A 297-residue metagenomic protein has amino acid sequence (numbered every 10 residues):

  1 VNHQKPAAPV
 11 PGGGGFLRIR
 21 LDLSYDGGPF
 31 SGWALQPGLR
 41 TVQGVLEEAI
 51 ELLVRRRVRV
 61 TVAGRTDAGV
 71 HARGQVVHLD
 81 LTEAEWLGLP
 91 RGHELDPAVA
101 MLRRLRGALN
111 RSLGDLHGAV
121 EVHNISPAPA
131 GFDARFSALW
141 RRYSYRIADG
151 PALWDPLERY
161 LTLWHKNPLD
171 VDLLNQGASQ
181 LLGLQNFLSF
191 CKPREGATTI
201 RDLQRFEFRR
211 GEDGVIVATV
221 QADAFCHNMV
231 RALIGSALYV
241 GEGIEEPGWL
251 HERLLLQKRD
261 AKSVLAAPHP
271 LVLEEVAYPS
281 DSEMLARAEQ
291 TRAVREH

Functional and structural regions predicted by a protein language model:
N2-H297: Structured-RNA-binding interfaces characteristic of tRNA pseudouridine synthases
